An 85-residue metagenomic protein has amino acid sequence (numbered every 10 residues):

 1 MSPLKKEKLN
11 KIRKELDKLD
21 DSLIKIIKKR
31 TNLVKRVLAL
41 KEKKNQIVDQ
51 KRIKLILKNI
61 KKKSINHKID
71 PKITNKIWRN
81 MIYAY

Functional and structural regions predicted by a protein language model:
M1-Y85: Domain-level signature for soluble enzymes in the chorismate/prephenate branch of the shikimate pathway
